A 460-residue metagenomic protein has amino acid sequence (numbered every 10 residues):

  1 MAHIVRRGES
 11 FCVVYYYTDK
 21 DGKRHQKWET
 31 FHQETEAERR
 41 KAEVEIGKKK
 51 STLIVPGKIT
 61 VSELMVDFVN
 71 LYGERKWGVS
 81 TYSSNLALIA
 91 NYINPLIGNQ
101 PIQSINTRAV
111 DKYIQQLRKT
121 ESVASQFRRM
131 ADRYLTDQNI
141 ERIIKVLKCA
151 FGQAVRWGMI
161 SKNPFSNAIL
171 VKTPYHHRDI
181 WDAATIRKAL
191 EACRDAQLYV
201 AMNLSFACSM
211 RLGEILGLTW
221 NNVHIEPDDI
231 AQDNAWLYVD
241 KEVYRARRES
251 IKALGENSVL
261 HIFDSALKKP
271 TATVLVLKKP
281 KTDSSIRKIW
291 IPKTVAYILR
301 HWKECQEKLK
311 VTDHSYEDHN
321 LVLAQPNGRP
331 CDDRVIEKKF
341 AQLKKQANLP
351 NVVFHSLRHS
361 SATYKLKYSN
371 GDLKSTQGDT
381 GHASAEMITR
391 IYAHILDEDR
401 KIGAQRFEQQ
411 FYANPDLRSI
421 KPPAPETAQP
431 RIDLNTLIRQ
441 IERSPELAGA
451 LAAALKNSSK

Functional and structural regions predicted by a protein language model:
H3, V69-M159, Y175, R329-V335 (+2 more regions): N-terminal core-binding DNA-recognition domain of tyrosine site-specific recombinases/integrases
R7-K112, E304-E317, D397, Y412 (+2 more regions): N-terminal DNA-binding module of tyrosine recombinases/phage integrases
V14-Y17, L267-V276, T282-L349: Active-site/catalytic core of tyrosine-dependent DNA strand-transfer enzymes
V123-Q126, R133-D137, E141-I143, R156 (+6 more regions): Basic, Lys/Arg- and aromatic-enriched nucleic-acid-binding interface segment
R156, N203, A207, E214 (+4 more regions): C-terminal catalytic core of tyrosine-transesterase DNA break-rejoin enzymes
K172, I180, V243-R245, T380-R406 (+1 more regions): Catalytic-site neighborhood detector that most strongly recognizes the C-terminal catalytic loop/helix of tyrosine
N222-A231, P350-N351, N370-A393, S419-I420: Short, polar N-cap/turn motifs at the start of nucleic acid-interacting alpha helices
I225-D229, D233-W236, K241-I286, V295 (+1 more regions): C-terminal secondary-structure termini that scaffold catalytic or DNA-interacting sites
